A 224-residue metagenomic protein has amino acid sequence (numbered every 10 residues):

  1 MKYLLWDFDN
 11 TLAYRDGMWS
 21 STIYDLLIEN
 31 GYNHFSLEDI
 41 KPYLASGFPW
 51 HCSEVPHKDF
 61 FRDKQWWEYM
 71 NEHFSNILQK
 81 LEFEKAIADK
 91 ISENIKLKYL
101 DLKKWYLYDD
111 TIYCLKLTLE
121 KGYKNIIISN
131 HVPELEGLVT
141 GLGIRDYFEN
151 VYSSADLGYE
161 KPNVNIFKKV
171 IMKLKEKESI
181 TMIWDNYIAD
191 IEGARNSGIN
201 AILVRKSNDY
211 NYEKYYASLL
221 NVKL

Functional and structural regions predicted by a protein language model:
M1-W6, K85-K90, I112, K116-L119 (+1 more regions): Asp-based, Mg2+/Mn2+-dependent phosphohydrolase catalytic module
K2-Y108: N-terminal helical cap/lid subdomain that shapes the substrate entry/recognition surface in HAD-like hydrolases
D25-G31, C114-Y123: A short, Lys/Arg-enriched amphipathic alpha-helix followed by its capping loop at the start of a domain
L78, L97-Y99, K124-I126, S154-A155: N-terminal start-of-chain detector that recognizes signal peptides and the immediate post-cleavage beginning
